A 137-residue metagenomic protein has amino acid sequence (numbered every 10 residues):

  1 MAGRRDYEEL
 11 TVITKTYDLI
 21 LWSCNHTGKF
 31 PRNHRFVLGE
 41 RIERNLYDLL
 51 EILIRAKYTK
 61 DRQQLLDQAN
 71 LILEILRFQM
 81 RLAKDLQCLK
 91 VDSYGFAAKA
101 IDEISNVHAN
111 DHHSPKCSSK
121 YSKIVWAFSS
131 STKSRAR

Functional and structural regions predicted by a protein language model:
M1-R137: Amphipathic alpha-helical assembly/interaction segments
